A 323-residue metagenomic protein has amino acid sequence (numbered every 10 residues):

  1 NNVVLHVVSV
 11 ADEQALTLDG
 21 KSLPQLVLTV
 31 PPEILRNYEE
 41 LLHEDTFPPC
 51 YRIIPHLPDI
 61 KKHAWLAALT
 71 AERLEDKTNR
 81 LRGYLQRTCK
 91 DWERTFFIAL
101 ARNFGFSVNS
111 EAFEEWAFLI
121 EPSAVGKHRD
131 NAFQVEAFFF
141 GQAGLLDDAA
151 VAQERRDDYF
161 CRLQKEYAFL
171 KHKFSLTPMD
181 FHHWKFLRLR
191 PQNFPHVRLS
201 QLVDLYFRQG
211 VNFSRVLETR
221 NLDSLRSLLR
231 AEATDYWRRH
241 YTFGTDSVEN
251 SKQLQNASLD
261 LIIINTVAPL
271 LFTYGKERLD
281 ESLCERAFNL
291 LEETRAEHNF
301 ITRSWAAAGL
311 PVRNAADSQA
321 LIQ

Functional and structural regions predicted by a protein language model:
H6-V125: Internal, well-ordered alpha/beta segment that forms a basic, Gly-enriched binding/recognition surface
L69-I322: Hydrophobic, aromatic-lined core segments that form the binding pocket/scaffold for planar heteroaromatic ligands
